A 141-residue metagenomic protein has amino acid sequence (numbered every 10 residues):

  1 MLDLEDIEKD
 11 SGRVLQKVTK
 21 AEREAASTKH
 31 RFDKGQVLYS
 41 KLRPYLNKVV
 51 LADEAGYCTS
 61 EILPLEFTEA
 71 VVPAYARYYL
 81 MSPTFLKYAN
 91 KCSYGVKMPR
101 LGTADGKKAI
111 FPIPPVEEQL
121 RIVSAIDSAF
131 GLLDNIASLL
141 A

Functional and structural regions predicted by a protein language model:
M1, N90-S93, S138: Short coil/turn segments at secondary-structure boundaries
L2-K34, D53: Sequence-specific dsDNA recognition surfaces
L4, L51-A52, F67, F111-I113: Hydrophobic residues in beta-strands and at strand termini
R23, S93-Y94: Active-site-adjacent structural elements in folded domains
T28-H30, V37-F85, N90, G102-A104: A short beta-sheet element
K97-L101: Short helix-capping and inter-helix turn/linker motifs at the boundaries of alpha-helical repeat units
K108-A141: Amphipathic alpha-helical coiled-coil/heptad-repeat segments
